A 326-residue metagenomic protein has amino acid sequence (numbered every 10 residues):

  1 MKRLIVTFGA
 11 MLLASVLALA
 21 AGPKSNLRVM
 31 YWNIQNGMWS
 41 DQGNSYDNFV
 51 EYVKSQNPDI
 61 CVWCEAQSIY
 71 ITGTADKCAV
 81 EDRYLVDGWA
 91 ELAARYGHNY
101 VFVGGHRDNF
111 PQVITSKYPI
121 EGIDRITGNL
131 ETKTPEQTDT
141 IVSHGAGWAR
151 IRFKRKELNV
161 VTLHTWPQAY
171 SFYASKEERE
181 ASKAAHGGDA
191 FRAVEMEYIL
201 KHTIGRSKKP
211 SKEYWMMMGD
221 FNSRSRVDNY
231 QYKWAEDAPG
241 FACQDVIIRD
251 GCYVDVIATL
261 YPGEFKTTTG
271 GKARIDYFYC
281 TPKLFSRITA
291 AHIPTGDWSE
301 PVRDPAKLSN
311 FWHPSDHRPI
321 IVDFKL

Functional and structural regions predicted by a protein language model:
R3, L19-R95, H106-N109, D316 (+1 more regions): N-terminal, active-site-proximal structural segment of metallo-dependent hydrolase catalytic domains
T7-V16: Bacterial N-terminal signal peptides
N26-M38, D124-T127, E157-P167, A174 (+1 more regions): Active-site-proximal beta-strand elements of phosphoester/diester hydrolases
R28-Y31, D59-C64, F102-V103, Q112-I114 (+8 more regions): Structural recognition of the beta-strand scaffold that forms the well-ordered cores of secreted hydrolase catalytic
N33-Q35, Q67, P119, H164-W166 (+3 more regions): Catalytic metal-binding/acid-base residues of hydrolase active sites
A66-Q168: Structured beta-strand-rich core segments of catalytic domains in phosphoester-bond hydrolases
R125-I126, G205-M216, N222-L326: Metal-dependent phosphoester-hydrolase catalytic domains
R150-K154, N159, G187-N222: His/acidic metal-ligating clusters that form di-metal
